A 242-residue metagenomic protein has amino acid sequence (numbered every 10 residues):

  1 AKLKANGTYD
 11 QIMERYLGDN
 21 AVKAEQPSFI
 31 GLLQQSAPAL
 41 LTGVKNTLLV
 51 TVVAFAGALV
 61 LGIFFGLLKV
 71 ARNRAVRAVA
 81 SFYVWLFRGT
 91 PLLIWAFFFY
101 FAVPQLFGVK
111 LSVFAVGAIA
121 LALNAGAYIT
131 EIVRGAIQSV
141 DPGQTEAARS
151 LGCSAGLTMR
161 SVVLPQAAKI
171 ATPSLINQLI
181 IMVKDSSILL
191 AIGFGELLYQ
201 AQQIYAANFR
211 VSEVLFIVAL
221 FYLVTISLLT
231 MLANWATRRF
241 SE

Functional and structural regions predicted by a protein language model:
A1-A21: Extended ligand-binding regions for polar small-molecule ligands
A24-E242: Transmembrane alpha-helices and adjacent helix-loop boundaries
